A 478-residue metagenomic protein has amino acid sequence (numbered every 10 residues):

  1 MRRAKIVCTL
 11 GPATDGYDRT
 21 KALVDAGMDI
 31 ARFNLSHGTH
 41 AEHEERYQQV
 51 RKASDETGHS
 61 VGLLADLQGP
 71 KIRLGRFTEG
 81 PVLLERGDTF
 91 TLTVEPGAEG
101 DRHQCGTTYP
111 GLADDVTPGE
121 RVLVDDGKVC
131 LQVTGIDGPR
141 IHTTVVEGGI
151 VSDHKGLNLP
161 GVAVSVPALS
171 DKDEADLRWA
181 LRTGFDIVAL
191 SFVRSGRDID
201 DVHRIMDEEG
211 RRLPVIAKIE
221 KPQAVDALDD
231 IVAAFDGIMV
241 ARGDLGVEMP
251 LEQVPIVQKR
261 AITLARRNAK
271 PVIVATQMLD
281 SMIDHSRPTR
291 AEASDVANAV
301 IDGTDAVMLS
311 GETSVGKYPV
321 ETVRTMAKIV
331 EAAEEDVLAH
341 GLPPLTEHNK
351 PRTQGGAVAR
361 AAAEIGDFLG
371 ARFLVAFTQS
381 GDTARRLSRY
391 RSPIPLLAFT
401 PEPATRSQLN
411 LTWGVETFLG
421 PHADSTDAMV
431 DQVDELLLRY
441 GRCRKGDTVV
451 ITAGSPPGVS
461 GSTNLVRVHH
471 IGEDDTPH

Functional and structural regions predicted by a protein language model:
M1-H478: Non-catalytic helical/linker scaffolds that mediate oligomerization, partner binding, and domain coupling around large
